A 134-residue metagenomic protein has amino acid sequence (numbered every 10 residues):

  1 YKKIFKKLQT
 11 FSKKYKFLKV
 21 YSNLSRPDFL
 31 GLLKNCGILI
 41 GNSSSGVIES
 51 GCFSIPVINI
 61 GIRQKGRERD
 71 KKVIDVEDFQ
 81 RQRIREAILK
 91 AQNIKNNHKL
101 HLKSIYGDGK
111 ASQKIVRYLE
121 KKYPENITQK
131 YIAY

Functional and structural regions predicted by a protein language model:
Y1-Y134: Nucleotide-activated sugar donor-binding and catalytic core shared by glycosyltransferases and related lipid-linked
